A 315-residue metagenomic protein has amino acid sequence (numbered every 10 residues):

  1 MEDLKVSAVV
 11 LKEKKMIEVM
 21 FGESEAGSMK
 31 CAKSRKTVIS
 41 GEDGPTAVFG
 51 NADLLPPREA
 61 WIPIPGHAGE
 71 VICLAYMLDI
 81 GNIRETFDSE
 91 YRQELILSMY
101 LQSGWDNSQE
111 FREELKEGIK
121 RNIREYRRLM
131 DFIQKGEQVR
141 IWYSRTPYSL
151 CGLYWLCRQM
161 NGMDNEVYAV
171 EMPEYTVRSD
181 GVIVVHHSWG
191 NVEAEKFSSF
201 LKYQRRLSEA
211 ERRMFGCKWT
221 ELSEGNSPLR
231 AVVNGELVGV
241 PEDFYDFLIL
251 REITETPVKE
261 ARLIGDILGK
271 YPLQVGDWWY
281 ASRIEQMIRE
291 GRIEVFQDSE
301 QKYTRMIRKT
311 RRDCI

Functional and structural regions predicted by a protein language model:
E2-T37, G44, A52-F111: A structured, charge-rich N-terminal accessory region that forms the first stable segment of a protein and links
K14-M16, K135-Q138, N165: Short coil/turn segments at beta-strand junctions that form active-site/ligand-binding loops
S24, M77, R145-T146, V170-S179: Short beta-alpha junction loops
G27-A32, I83-R84, S149-C157, S179-I183: A short acidic (Asp/Glu
A68, W155-V167: A short alpha->loop->secondary-structure connector
L101-Y143, Y148-L153: Long, hydrophobic/aromatic-enriched structural stretches that serve as scaffold segments
V182-V258, R262: A conserved mid-domain beta-alpha-beta active-site/ligand-binding segment of alpha/beta enzyme cores
N226-I315: C-terminal, charge/polar-rich interaction regions
